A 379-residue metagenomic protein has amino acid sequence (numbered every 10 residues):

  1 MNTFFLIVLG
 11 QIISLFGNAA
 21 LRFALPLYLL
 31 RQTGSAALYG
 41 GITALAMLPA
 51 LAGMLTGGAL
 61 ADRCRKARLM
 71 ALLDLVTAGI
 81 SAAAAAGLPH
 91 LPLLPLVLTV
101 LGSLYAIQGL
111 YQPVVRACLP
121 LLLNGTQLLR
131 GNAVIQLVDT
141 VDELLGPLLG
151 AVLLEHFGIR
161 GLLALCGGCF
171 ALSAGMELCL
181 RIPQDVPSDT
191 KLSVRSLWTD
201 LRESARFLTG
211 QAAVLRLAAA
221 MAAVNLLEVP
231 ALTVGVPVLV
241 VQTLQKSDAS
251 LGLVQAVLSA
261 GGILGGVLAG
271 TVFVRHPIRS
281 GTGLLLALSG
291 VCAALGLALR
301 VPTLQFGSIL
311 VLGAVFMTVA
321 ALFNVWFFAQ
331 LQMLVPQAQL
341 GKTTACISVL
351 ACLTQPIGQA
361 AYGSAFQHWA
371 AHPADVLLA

Functional and structural regions predicted by a protein language model:
T3-Q11, M70, V97, A213-A218 (+2 more regions): Hydrophobic alpha-helix/TM-entry signal in multi-pass membrane transporters
L6-R22, A46-A59, R65-I80, L96-E155 (+5 more regions): Substrate-agnostic recognition of the 12-TM MFS/MFS-like secondary transporter fold
L21-A24, Y28, T33-T43, A133 (+2 more regions): Small-residue hotspots at the loop-to-helix junctions and early N-terminal turns of transmembrane alpha-helices
F23-A24, F157-A164, D200-G266: A single, central transmembrane helix in multi-pass transporters
A24-Q32, A84-P89, L145-G167, Q242-T243 (+1 more regions): Transmembrane alpha-helix termini and helix-breaking/packing motifs in multi-pass membrane transporters
R63, A83, R202, T209 (+1 more regions): C-terminal transmembrane bundle of multi-pass solute transporters/carriers
A78-A85, G167-A174, S289-G296: Small-residue-rich packing faces within the transmembrane alpha-helices of Major Facilitator Superfamily
A117, L121, L163-S193: Helix-loop junctions on the cytosolic side of multi-pass membrane transporters, especially the intracellular loop
